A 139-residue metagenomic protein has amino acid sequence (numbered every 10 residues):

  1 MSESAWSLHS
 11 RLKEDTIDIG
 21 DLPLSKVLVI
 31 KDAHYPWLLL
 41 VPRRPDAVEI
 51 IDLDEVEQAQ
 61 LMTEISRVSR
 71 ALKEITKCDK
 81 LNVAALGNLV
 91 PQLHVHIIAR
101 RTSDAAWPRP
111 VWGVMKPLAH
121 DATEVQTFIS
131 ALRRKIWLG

Functional and structural regions predicted by a protein language model:
M1-L93, I97-G139: HIT superfamily nucleotide-processing domains
